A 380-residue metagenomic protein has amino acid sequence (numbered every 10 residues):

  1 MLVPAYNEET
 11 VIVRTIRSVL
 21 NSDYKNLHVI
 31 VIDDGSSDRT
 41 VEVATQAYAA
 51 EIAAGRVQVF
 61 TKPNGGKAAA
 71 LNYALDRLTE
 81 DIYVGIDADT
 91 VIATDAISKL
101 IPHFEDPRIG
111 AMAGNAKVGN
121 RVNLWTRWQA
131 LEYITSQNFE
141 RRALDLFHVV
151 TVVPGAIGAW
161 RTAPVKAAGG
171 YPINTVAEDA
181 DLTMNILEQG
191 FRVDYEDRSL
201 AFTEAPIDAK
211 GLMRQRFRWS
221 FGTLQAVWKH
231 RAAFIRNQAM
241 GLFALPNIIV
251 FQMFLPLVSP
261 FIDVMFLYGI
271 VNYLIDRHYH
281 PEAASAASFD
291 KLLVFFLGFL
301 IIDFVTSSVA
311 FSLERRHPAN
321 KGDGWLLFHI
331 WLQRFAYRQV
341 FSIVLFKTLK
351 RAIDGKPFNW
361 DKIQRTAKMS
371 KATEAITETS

Functional and structural regions predicted by a protein language model:
V13, D38-A47, L71, D95: Acidic helix N-cap motif at the loop->helix transition within catalytic regions of sugar-transfer enzymes
R17-N26: Short, acidic, metal-binding catalytic loop of nucleotide-sugar glycosyltransferases
K25, D33-E42, N64-G65: A conserved acidic beta->alpha catalytic loop
A53-D81, T94-V176, M213, F217-W228: Long helical/loop segments within the catalytic core of UDP-sugar-dependent glycosyltransferases, especially the large
V176-L182: Acidic donor-binding loop at a coil-to-helix junction in glycosyltransferase catalytic cores that engages
T183-A201: Catalytic donor-sugar/metal-binding loop of nucleotide-sugar-dependent glycosyltransferases
I248-D354: Membrane-embedded multi-pass helical conduit in multi-pass membrane proteins, especially envelope-biosynthetic
